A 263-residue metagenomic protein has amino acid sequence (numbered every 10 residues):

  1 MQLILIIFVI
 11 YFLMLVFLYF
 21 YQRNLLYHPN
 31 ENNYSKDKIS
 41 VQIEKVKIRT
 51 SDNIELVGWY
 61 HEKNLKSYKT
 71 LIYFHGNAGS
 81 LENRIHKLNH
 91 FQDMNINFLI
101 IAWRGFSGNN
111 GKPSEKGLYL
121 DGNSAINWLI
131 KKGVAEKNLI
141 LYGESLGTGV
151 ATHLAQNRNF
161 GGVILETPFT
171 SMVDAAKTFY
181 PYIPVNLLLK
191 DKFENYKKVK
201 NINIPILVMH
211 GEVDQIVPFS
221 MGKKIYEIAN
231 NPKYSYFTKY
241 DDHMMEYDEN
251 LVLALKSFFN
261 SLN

Functional and structural regions predicted by a protein language model:
L3-R49: An N-terminal hydrophobic leader/cap segment in hydrolases
S51-W128, K137, E144, T148-G149: Membrane-embedded segments
K87, N195, I204, P218-E227: Short alpha-helix in the alpha/beta-hydrolase fold that links the catalytic acid
W128-K132, E136-Y182: Primarily recognizes the serine-hydrolase "nucleophile elbow" in alpha/beta-hydrolase and SGNH/GDSL folds
I202-N203, V208-D214: Short beta-strand/loop motif that positions the catalytic acidic residue of the alpha/beta-hydrolase fold
V213-V217, H243-M245: Acidic catalytic loop of the alpha/beta-hydrolase fold
K223-M244: Catalytic histidine neighborhood in serine/cysteine hydrolases with alpha/beta-hydrolase-type architecture
E246-N260: Post-His helix in hydrolase/transferase enzymes
